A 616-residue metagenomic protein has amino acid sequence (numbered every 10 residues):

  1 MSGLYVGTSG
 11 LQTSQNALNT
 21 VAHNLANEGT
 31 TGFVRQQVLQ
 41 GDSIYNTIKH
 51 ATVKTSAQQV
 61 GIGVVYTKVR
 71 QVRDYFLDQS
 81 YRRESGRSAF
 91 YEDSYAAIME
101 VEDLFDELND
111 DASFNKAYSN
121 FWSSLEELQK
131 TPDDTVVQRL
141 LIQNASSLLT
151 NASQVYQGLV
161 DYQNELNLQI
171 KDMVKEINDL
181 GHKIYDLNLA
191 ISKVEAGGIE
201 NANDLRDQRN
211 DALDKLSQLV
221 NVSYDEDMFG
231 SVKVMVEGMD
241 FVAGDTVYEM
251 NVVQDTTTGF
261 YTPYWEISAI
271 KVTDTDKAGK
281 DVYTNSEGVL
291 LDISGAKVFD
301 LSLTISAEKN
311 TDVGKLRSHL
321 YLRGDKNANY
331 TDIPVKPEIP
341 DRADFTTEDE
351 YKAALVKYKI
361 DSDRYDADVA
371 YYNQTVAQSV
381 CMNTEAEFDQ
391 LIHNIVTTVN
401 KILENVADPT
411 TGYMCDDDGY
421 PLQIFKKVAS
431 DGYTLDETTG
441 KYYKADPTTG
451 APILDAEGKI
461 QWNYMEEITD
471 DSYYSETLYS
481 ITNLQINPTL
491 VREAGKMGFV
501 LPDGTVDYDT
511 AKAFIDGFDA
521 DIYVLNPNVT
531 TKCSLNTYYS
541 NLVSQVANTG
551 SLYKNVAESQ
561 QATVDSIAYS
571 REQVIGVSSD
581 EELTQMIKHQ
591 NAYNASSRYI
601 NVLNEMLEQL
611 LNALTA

Functional and structural regions predicted by a protein language model:
M1-A616: Structural signature of extracellular appendage/secretion-system components
